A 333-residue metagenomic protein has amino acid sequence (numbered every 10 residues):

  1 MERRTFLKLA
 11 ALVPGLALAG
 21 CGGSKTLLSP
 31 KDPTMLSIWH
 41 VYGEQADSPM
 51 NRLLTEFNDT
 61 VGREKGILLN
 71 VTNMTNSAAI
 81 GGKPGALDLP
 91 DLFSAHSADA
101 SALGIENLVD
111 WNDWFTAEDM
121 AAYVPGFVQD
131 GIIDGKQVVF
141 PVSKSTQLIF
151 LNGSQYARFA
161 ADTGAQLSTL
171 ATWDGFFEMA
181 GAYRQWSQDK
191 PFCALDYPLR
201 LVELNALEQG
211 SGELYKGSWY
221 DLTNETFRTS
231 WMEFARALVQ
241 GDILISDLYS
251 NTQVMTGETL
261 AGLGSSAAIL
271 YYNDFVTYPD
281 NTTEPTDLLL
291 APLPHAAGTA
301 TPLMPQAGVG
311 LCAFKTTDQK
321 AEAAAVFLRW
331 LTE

Functional and structural regions predicted by a protein language model:
E2, L7-A100: Conserved N-terminal structural module of periplasmic/extracytoplasmic solute-binding proteins
P49, A157, R329-E333: Periplasmic-binding protein-like
G62-Y123, R158-D162, L260-A261, P279-T282: Extracytoplasmic "Venus flytrap"/periplasmic binding protein-like
K65, P279-E333: Extracytoplasmic/periplasmic substrate-recognition and gating elements
T72-G81, A171-G175, L244-T256: Short helix-initiation/N-cap motifs at beta->coil->alpha
H96-L148, D174-F177, P285-L293: Hinge/lid segment of periplasmic solute-binding proteins
K136-V142, Q147, D174-Y220, F227-R228 (+1 more regions): Extracytoplasmic/periplasmic solute-binding protein
F177-G181, G217-L248, L293: Glycine-centered hinge/linker elements that transmit conformational signals in sensory and ligand-binding systems
